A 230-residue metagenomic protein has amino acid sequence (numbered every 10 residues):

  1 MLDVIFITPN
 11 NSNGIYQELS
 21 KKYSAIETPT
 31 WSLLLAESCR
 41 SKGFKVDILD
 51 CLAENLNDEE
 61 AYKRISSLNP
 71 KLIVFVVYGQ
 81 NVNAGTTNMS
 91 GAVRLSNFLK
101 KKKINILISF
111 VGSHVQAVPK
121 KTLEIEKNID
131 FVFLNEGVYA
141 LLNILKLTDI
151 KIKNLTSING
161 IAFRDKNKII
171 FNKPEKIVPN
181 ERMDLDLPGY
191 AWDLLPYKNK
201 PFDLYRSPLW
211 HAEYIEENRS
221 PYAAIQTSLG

Functional and structural regions predicted by a protein language model:
L2-G230: Acidic, low-complexity intrinsically disordered segments
